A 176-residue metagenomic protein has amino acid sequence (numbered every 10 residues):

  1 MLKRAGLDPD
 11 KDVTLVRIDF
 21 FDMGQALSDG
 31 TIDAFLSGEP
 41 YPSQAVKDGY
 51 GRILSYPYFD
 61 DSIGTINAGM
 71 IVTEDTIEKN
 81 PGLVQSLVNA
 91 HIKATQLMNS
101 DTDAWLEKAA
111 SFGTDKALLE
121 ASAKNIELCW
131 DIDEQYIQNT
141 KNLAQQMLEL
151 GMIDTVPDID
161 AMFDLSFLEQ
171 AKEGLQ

Functional and structural regions predicted by a protein language model:
M1-L15, V46-Y50, L106-A110: Ligand-binding cleft/hinge of the Venus flytrap
K3-R17, D29-I32, K116-E120, I153-I159: A local structural motif
P9-K11, S28-D29, I92-K93, W130-D131: Short, contiguous strand/loop micro-motifs
L15, P40, Y58, S122 (+1 more regions): Residue-level "edge-of-site" marker
I18, S43, D61-S62, N125 (+1 more regions): Short secondary-structure capping/turn micro-motifs that flank functional sites
F21-A110: Pocket-lining segment of extracytoplasmic ligand-binding domains
E78-D154: Secondary-structure end/capping motifs
Q145-Q176: Conserved C-terminal helix/tail region of periplasmic/extracytoplasmic solute-binding proteins
